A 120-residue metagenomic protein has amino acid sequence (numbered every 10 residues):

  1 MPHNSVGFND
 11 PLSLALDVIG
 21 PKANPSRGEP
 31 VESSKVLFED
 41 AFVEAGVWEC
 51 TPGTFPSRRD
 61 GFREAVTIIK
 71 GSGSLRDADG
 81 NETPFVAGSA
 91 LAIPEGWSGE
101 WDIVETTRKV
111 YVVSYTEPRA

Functional and structural regions predicted by a protein language model:
M1-F42, G46: A short, N-terminal "cap"/entry segment at the start of jelly-roll beta-barrel domains of the cupin/DSBH fold
K35, A65, G88-S89, G99: Hydrophobic/aromatic beta-strand elements that line small-molecule binding cavities or substrate pockets in beta-rich
E39-D60, P94-E95: Conserved short histidine dyad/triad with adjacent acidic residue
V47, E82-P84, S98-E100: Well-ordered beta-strand positions in beta-sheet-rich domains
C50, D60-L75: Short, conserved beta-strand element in jelly-roll/cupin
S57, L75, K109-V112: Short hydrophobic/aromatic-rich beta-strand segments that constitute the beta-sheet cores of beta-sandwich/beta-barrel
D79-E95: Short acidic-glycine-tyrosine-enriched beta hairpin
E95-P118: Ligand-binding loop in jelly-roll beta-barrel domains
